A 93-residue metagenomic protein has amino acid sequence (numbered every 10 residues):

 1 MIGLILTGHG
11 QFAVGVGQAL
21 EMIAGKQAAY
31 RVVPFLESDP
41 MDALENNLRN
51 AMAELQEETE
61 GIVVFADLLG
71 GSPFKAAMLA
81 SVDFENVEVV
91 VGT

Functional and structural regions predicted by a protein language model:
M1-T93: N-terminal loops that bind phosphate or other acidic moieties and the adjacent beta-alpha structural core
